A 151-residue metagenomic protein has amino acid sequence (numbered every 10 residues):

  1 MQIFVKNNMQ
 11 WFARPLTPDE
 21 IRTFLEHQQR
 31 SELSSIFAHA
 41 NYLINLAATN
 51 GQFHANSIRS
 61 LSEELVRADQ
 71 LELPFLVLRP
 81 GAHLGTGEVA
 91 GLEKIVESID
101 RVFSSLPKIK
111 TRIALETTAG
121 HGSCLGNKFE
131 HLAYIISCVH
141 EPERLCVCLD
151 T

Functional and structural regions predicted by a protein language model:
M1-A38, A48-E63: N-terminal pre-domain/capping segments
A40-Y42: RNase H catalytic domain
L46-V147: Active-site acidic/histidine proton-transfer and metal-coordination neighborhood in alpha/beta enzyme cores
